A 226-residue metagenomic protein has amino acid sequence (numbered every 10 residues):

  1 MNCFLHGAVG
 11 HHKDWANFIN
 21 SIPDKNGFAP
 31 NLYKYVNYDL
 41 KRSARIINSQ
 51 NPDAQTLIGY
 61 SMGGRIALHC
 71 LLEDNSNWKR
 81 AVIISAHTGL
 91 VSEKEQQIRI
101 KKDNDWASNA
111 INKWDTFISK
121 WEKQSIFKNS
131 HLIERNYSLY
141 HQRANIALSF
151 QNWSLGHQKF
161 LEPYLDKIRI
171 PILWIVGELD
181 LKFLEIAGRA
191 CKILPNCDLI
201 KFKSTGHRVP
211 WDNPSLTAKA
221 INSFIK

Functional and structural regions predicted by a protein language model:
M1-N37: Conserved HGGG/HGGXW glycine-rich cap/lid loop of the alpha/beta-hydrolase fold
K41-Q55: Conserved acidic catalytic loop of the alpha/beta-hydrolase fold
G59-G63, A67: Gly/Ala-rich beta-loop-alpha elbow adjacent to hydrolase catalytic centers
L72, W78-N109: Flexible "cap/lid" loop of the alpha/beta hydrolase fold
E93-Q97, N109-Y164: Conserved alpha/beta-hydrolase catalytic His-Asp/Glu region
I168, W174-V176: Short beta-strand/loop motif that positions the catalytic acidic residue of the alpha/beta-hydrolase fold
L181-I186: Conserved alpha/beta-hydrolase "acid-adjacent" motif
T205-P214: Catalytic histidine-centered segment of alpha/beta-hydrolase-like enzymes
